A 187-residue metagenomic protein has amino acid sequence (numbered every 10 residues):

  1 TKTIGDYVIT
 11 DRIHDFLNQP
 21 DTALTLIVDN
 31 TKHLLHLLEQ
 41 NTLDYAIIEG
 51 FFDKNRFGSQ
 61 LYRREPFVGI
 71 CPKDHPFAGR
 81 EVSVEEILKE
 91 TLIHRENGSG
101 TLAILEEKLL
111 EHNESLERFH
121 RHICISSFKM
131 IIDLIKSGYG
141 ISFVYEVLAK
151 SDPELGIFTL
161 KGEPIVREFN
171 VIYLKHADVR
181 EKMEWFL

Functional and structural regions predicted by a protein language model:
T1-T25, K32-H36, A103, R180-E181: N-terminal winged-helix
Y7-V8, L92-E114, R180: Secondary-structure junction motif
Y7-V8, T159-L187: A late-sequence structural motif
D11-D15, T31-F67, C71, K136 (+1 more regions): Short beta-strand-centered segments that line the small-molecule binding cleft or hinge of alpha/beta clamshell
A23-N30, E49-G50, L116-S127: Short beta-strand-to-loop elements that line the ligand-binding cleft of bilobed periplasmic-binding protein-like
D29, L43-E49, S126, F143-Y145 (+1 more regions): Short beta-strand and adjacent tight-turn residues that come in two discontinuous sequence segments and form the edges
L38-E39, I87, D133-G138, V171: Hydrophobic residues within well-ordered alpha-helices
R56-I93, N97: Flexible hinge/capping segments at coil-to-helix
